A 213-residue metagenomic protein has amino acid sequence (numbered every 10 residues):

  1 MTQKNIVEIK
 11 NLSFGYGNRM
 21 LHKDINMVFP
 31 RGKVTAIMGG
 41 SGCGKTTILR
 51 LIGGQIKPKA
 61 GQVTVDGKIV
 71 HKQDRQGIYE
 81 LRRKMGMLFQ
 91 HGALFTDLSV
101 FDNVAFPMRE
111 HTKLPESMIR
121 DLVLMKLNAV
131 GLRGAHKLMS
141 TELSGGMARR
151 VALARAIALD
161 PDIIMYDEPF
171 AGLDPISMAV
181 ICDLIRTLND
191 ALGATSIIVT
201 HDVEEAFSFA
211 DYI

Functional and structural regions predicted by a protein language model:
M38-G40: The feature captures the beta-strand-to-loop junction immediately N-terminal to the Walker
G53: Helix-to-loop junction immediately C-terminal to a conserved catalytic motif
I69, E116-A135: Conserved ABC ATPase "signature" region
M139-L143, M147: Conserved ABC ATPase signature
D160: Conserved catalytic motifs of ABC-family nucleotide-binding domains
I164-D167: Catalytic Walker B motif of ABC-type/P-loop ATPase nucleotide-binding domains
